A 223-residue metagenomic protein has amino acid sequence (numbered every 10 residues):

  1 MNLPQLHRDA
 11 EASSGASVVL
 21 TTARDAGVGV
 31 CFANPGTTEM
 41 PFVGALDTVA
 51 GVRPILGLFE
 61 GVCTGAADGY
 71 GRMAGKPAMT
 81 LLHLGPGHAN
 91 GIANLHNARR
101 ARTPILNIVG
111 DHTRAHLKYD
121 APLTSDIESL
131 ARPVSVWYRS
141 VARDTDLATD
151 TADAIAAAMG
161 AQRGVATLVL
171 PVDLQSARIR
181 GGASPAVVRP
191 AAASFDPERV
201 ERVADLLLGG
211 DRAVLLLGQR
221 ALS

Functional and structural regions predicted by a protein language model:
N2-S223: N-terminal alpha/beta PP-like core and its mobile active-site loop of ThDP/TPP-dependent enzymes
